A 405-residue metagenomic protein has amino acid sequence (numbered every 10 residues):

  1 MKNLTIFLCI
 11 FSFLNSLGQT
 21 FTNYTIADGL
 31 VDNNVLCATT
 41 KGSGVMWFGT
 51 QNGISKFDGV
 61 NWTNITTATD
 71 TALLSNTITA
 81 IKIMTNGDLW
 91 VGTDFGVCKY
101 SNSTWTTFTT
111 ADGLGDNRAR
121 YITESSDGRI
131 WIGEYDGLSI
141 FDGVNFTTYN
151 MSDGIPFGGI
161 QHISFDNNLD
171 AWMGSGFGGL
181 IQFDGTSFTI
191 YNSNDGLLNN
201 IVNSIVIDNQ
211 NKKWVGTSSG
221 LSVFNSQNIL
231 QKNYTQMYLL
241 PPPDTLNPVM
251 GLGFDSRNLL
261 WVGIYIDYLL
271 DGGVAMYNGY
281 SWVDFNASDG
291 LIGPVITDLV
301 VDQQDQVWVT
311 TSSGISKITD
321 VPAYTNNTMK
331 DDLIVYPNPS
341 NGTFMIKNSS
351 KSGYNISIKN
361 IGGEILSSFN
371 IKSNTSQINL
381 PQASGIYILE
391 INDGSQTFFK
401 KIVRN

Functional and structural regions predicted by a protein language model:
M1-L4, R404-N405: Positively charged n-region of N-terminal signal peptides that target proteins for export
N3, S16-N327: Carboxylate-rich, polar loop motifs that coordinate divalent cations or form catalytic acidic clusters
L4-L14: Sec-dependent N-terminal signal peptides
F11, S316, T343-M345: Local alpha-helix boundary/kink/capping signal
L14-N15, A383: Generic detector of short, well-ordered, non-transmembrane alpha-helical segments enriched in hydrophobic residues
T328-Y336, S340-N405: C-terminal outer-membrane/trafficking sorting elements
